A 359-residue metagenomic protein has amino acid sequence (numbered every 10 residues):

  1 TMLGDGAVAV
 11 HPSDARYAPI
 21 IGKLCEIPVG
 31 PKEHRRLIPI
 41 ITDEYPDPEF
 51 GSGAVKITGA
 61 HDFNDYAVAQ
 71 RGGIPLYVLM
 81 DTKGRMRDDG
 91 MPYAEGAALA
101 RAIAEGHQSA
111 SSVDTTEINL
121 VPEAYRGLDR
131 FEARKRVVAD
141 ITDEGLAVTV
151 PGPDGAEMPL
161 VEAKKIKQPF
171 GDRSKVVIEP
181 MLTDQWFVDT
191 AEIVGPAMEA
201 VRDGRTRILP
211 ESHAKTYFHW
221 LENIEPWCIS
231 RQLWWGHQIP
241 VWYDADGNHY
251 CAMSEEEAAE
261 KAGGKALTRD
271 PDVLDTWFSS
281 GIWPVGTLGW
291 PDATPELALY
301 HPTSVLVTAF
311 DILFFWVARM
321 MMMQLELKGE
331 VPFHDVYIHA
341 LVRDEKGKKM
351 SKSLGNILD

Functional and structural regions predicted by a protein language model:
T1-E95, T183, P196, A200-S230 (+1 more regions): NTP-handling and nucleic-acid-processing catalytic cores
C25, D172-V176, P271: Active-site cores of enzymes that catalyze phosphoryl transfer or operate on phosphate-rich substrates
G53-G59, Y77-M80, G84, E179 (+2 more regions): Conserved active-site neighborhood of enzyme catalytic/cofactor-binding cores
Q70, T142, D172: Anion (oxyanion) recognition and catalysis
Y93-V113, E117-F131: Acidic, Ser/Thr-rich peripheral helices and adjacent loops at domain boundaries
L128-A163: Phosphate/diphosphate-binding loops
D154-S174, V241-G247, D335-V342: A glycine-rich phosphate-binding loop feature that marks nucleotide/adenosyl-phosphate handling sites
K164-R207: Glycine-rich loop/linker segments at domain edges
